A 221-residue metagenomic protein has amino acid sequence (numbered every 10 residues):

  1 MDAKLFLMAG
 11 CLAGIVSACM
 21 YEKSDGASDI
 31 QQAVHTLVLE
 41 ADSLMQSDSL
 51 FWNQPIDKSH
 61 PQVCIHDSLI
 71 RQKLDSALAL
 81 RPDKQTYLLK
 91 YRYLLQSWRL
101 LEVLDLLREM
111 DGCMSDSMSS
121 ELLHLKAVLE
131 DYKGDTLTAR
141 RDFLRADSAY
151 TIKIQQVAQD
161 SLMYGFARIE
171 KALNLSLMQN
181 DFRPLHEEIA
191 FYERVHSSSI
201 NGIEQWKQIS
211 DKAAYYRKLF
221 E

Functional and structural regions predicted by a protein language model:
M1-S17: Sec-dependent bacterial lipoprotein signal peptides
C19-Q85: N-terminal leader/linker segments that initiate helical-solenoid repeat arrays
D57-Q72, R92-R108, T136-T151, P184: Helix-turn-helix repeat elements of alpha-solenoid scaffolds
K73-K84, E109-S119, T151-L162, V195-I203: Flexible helix-coil transition and linker loops at the boundaries of alpha-helical arrays
T86, L122, D160, A167-R168 (+3 more regions): The tetratricopeptide repeat
S97, K133, M178-Q179: Structural motif corresponding to the intra-repeat A-B loop/turn of tetratricopeptide repeats
L177-E221: Terminal, low-structured helical/coil segments at or just beyond the last alpha-helical repeat
